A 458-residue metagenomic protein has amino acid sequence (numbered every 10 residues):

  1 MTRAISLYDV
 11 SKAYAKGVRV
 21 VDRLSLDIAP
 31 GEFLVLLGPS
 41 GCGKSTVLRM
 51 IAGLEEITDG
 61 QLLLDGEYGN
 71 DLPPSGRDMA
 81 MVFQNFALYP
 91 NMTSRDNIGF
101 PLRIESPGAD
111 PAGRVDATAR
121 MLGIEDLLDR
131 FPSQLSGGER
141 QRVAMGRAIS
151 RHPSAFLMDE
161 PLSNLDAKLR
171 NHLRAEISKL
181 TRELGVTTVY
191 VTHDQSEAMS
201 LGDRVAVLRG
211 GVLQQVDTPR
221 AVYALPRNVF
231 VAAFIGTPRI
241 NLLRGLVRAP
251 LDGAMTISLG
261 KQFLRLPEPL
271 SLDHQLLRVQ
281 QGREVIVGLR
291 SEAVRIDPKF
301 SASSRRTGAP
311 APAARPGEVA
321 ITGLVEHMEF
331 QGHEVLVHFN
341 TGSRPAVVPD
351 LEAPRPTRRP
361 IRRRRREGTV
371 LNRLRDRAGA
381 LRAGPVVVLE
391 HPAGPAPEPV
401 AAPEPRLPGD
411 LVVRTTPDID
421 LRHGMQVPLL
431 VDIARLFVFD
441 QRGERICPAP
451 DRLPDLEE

Functional and structural regions predicted by a protein language model:
S6, A13, D27, L63 (+1 more regions): ABC ATPase nucleotide-binding domain
L37-P39: The feature captures the beta-strand-to-loop junction immediately N-terminal to the Walker
A52: Helix-to-loop junction immediately C-terminal to a conserved catalytic motif
E55-L63: Conserved post-Walker A/P-loop segment of ABC ATPase nucleotide-binding domains
Q61, E67, V212: ATP-binding/catalytic-site motifs of ATP-hydrolyzing domains
P74-I235: ABC ATPase nucleotide-binding domains
L251-E458: Non-catalytic connector elements of ABC transporters
